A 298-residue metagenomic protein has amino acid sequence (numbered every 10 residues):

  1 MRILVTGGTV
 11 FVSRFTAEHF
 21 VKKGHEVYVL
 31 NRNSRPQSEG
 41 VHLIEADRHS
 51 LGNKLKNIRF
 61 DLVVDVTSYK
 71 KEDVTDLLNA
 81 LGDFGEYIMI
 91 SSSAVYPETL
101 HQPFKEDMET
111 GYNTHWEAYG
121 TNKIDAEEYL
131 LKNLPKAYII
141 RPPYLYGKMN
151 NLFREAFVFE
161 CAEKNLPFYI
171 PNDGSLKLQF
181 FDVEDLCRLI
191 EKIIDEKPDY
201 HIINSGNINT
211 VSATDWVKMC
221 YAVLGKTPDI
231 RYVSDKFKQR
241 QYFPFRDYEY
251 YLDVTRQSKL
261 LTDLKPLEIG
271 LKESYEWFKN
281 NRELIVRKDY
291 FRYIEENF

Functional and structural regions predicted by a protein language model:
I3-K23: N-terminal Rossmann NAD(P)H-binding glycine-rich loop of SDR-like oxidoreductase domains
N33-M89, V95-P97: NAD(P)H-binding glycine-rich loop region in Rossmannoid oxidoreductase-like domains and their noncatalytic homologs
S92-E117, K132: Active-site "gating" loop of Rossmann-like NAD(P)-dependent oxidoreductase/epimerase domains
E127-M149: Conserved beta-loop-beta element that borders a ligand/cofactor-binding pocket
F159-Y169, L176-V211: Alpha-helical substrate-binding/gating segment
L186, I190, S205, W216 (+2 more regions): Non-catalytic, hydrophobic alpha-helical segments
K192-E249, R282, K288-F298: Mid/C-terminal beta-alpha module of Rossmann-like enzyme folds, strongest in SDR-family dehydrogenases/epimerases
K238-D263, I269, E276, N280-E283: Conserved C-terminal active-site "lid" loop/helix of NAD(P)H-dependent oxidoreductases that clamps the redox cofactor
